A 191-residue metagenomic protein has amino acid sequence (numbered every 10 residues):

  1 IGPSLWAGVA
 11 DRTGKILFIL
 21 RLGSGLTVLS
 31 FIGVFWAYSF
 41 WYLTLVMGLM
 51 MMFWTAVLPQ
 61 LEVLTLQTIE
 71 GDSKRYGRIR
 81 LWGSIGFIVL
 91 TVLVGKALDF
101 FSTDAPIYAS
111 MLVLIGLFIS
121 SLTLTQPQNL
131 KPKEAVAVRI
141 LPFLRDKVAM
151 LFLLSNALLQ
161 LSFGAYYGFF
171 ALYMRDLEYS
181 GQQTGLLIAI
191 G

Functional and structural regions predicted by a protein language model:
I1, K74-W82, D104, Y108 (+1 more regions): Loop-to-transmembrane helix entry
I1, V148-L187: Helix-loop boundary and gating motifs at the non-cytosolic
G2-K15, L98-D99: Helix-to-loop junctions at the C-terminal end of transmembrane segments in multipass secondary transporters
F18-G33: Structural signature of the two symmetry-related core transmembrane helices
V34-M47: Helix-loop junctions at membrane interfaces in 12-TM secondary transporters
M47-W82: Cytoplasmic helix-loop-helix junction between adjacent transmembrane helices in 12-TM secondary transporters
A105-T123: Symmetry-related core transmembrane helices of the 12-TM Major Facilitator Superfamily/SLC fold
L122-N156: Juxtamembrane intracellular "pre-TM" segments in multi-pass secondary transporters
